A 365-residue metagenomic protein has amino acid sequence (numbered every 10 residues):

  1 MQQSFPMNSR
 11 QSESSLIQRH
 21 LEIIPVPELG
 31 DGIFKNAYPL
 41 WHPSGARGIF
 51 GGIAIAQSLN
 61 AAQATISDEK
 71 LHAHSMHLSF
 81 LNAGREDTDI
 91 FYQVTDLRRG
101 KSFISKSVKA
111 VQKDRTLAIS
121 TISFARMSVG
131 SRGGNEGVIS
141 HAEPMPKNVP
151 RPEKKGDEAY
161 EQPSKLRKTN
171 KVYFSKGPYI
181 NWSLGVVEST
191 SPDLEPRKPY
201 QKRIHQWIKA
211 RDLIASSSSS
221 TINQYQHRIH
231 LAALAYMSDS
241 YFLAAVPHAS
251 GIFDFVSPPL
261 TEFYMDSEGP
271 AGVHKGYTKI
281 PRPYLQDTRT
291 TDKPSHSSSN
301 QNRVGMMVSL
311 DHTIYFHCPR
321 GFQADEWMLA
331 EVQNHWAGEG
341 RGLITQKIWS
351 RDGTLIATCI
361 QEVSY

Functional and structural regions predicted by a protein language model:
Q2-Y365: Terminal targeting signals and extreme-terminal segments of soluble enzymes
